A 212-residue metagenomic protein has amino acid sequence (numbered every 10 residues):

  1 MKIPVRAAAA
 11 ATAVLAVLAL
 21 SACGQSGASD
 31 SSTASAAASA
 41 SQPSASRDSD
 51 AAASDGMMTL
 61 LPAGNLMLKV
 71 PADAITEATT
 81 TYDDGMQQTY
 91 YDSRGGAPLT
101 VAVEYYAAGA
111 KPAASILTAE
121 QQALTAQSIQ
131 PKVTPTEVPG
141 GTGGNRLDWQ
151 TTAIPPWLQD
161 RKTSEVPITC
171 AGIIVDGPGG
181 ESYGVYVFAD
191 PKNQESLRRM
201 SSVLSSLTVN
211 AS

Functional and structural regions predicted by a protein language model:
M1-P4, S212: Actinobacteria-biased recognition of intrinsically disordered, low-complexity terminal regions
V5-A10, A19-S46: Bacterial lipoprotein signal-peptidase II cleavage site
S35-L68: N-terminal low-complexity, Pro/Thr/Ser-rich intrinsically disordered segments that act as propeptides or flexible
A53-A63, Q88-S93, T136-G140, V175: Short acidic-hydrophobic surface loop/beta-edge motif
G64-A119: Secretory pathway targeting signatures of secreted, lumenal, and periplasmic proteins
A74, E181-S212: Surface-exposed amphipathic alpha-helical segments
A108, I154, D190-Q194: Solvent-exposed loop/turn segments at secondary-structure junctions within structured extracellular/periplasmic domains
Q121-I174: Signature of long, low-cysteine stretches enriched in small and polar/charged residues
